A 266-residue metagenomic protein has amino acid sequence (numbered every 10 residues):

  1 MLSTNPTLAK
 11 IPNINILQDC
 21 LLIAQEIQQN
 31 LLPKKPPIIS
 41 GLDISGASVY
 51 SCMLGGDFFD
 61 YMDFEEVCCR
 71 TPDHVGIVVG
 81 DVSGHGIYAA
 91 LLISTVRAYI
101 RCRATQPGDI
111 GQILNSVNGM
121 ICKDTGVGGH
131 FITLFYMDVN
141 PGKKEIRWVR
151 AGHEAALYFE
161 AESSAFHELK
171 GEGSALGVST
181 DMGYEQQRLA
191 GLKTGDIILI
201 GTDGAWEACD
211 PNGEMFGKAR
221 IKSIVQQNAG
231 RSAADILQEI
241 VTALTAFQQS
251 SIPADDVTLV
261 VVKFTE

Functional and structural regions predicted by a protein language model:
N5-L199, Q249-E266: … and, occasionally, acidic/histidine-rich disordered N-termini of signaling adaptors
F135, R188-I200, A205-E266: C-terminal catalytic subdomain
